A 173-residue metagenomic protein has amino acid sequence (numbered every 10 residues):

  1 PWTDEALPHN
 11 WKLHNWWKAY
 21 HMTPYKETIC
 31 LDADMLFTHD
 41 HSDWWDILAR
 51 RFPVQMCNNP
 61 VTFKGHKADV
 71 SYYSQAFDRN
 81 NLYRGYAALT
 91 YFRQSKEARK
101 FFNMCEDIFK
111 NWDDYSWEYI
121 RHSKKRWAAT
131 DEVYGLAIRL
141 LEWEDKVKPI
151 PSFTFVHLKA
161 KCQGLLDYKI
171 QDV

Functional and structural regions predicted by a protein language model:
P1-V173: Glycosyltransferase catalytic domains, chiefly GT-A lineage
